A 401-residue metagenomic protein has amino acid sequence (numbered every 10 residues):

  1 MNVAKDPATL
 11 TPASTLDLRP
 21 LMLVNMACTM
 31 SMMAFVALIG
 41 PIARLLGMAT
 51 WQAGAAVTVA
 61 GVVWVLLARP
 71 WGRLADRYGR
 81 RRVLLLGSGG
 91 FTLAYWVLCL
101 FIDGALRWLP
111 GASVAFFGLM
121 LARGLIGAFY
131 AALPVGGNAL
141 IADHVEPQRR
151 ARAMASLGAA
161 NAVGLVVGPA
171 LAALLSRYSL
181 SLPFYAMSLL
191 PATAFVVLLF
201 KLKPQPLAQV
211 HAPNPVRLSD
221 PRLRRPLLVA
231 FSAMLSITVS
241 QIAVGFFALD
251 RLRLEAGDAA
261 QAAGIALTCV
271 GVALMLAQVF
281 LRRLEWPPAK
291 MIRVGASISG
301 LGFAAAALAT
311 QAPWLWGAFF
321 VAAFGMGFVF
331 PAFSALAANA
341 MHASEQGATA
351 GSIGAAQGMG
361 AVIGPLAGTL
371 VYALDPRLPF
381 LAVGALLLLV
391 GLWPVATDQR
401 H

Functional and structural regions predicted by a protein language model:
N2-T15, K203-V229: Juxtamembrane intracellular "pre-TM" segments in multi-pass secondary transporters
P12-G61, R225, V229, M234-R253: Helix-loop boundary and gating motifs at the non-cytosolic
M26, R107-A132, F231, W314-F328: Hydrophobic core of transmembrane alpha-helices in multi-pass small-molecule transporters, especially MFS/SLC-type
V62-L66, A263-L284: Transmembrane alpha-helices of Major Facilitator/SLC transporters
G89-A112, I298-T310: C-terminal ends and interior cores of transmembrane alpha-helices in multi-pass membrane transporters/permeases
A122-N161: Cytoplasmic helix-loop-helix junction between adjacent transmembrane helices in 12-TM secondary transporters
A132-V145, F328-H342: Intracellular juxtamembrane helix-capping segments at the cytosolic ends of symmetry-related transmembrane helices
A289-F333: C-terminal transmembrane helical hairpin of 12-TM major facilitator-type secondary transporters
